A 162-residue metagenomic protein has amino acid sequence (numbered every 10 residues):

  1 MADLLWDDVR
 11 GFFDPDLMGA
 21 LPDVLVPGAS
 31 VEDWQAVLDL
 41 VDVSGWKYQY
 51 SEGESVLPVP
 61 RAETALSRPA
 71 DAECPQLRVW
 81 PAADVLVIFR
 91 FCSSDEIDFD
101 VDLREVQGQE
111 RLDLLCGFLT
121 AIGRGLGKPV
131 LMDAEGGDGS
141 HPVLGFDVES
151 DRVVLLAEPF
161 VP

Functional and structural regions predicted by a protein language model:
M1, D102-P162: Acidic, proline/glycine-rich low-complexity IDRs
M1-L25: Long, hydrophobic/aromatic N-terminal blocks
D16-D23, C92-L103: Glycine-rich, often proline-containing surface loops adjacent to acidic residues and nearby aromatics that form
M18-A20, K47-P60, R124-S140: Short glycine-rich, low-complexity/disordered patches
L25-A82: Short, well-structured hydrophobic secondary-structure segments
P27-A29, W80, C92, D102-R104 (+1 more regions): A structural detector for beta-sheet-dominated domains
S67-S93, E149-P162: Aromatic/basic-lined ligand-recognition segments that form π-stacking hydrophobic pockets flanked by Lys/Arg to engage
